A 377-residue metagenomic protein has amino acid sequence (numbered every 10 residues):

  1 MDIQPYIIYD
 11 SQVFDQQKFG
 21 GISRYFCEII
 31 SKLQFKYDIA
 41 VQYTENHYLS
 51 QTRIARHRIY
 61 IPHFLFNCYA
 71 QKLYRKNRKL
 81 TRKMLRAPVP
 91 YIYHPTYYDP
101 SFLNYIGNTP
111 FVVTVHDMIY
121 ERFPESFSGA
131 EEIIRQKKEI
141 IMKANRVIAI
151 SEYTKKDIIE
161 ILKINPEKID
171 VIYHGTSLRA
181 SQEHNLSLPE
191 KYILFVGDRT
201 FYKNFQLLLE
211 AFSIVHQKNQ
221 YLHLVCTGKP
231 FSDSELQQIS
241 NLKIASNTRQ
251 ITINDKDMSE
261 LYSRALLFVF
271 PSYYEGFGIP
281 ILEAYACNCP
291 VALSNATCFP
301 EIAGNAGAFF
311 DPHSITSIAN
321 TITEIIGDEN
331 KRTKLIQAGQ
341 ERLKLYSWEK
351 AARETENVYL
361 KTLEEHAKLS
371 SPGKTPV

Functional and structural regions predicted by a protein language model:
M1-V377: Carbohydrate transferase catalytic cores enriched for Leloir-type hexosyltransferases
